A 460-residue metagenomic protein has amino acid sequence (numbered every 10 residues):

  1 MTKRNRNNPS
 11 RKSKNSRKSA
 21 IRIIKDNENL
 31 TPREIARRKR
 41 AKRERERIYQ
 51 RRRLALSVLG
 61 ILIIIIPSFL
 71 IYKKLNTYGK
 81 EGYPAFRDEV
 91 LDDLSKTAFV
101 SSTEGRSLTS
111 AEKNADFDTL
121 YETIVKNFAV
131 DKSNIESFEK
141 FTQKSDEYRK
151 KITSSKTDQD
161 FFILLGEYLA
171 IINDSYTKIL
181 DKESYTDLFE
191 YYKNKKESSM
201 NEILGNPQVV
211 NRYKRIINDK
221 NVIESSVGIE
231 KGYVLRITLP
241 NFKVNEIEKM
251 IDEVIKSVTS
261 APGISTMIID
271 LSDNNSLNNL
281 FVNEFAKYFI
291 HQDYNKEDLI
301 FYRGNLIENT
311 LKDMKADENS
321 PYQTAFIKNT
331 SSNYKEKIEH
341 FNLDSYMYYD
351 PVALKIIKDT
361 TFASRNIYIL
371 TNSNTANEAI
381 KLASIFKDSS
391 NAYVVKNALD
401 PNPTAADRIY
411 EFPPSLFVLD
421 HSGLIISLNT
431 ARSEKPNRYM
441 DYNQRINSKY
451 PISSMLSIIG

Functional and structural regions predicted by a protein language model:
M1-K12: N-terminal acidic, proline/glycine-rich, low-complexity intrinsically disordered segments
K18-I24, N29-G60, I66-A316, N366-Y368 (+7 more regions): Flexible, low-complexity junctional segments that flank or bridge functional domains
L164, F281-F285, K337-H340, Y346-Y349 (+1 more regions): Long, folded non-catalytic interaction modules
P207-E224, T324-R365: Alpha-helix-centered segments that form part of catalytic cores
N274-L277, T371-A379: Gly/Ser-rich catalytic serine loop of serine hydrolases
Q292, K296-M347: Low-complexity, serine/threonine/proline-enriched polar segments
A316-T324, P414-I425: A polyampholytic, Gly/Pro-enriched intrinsically disordered region
I380, S384-I385, L456-I459: Solvent-exposed alpha-helical segments and adjacent loops that form catalytic or protein-interaction surfaces
